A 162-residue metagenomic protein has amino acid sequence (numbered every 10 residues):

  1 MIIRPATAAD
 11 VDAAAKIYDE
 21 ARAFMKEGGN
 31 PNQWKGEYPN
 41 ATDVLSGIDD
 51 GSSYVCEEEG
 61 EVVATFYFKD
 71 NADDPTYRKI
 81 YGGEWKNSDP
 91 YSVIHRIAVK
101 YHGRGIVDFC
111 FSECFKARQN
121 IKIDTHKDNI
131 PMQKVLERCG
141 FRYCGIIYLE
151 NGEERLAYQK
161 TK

Functional and structural regions predicted by a protein language model:
I2-K16: A short beta-loop-alpha structural element at the N-terminal edge of CoA-dependent acyl/N-acetyltransferase catalytic
A23-T42: Conserved GNAT-fold acetyl-CoA-binding loop/helix
T42-V55, A72-P75: A short helix-loop-beta-strand connector motif used in the catalytic cores of GNAT acetyltransferases and, in some
D50-F68: Conserved beta-hairpin
Y67-H102: Conserved acyl-donor/pantetheine-binding loop and adjacent beta-alpha core of acyl/acetyltransferases and related
V99-K116, K134-R138: Conserved acetyl-CoA-binding loop-helix of GNAT-fold acetyltransferases
K116-D128: Conserved GNAT acetyl-CoA-binding A-motif
D124, R142-L156: Conserved catalytic-core motifs of GNAT/GCN5-like acyltransferases
